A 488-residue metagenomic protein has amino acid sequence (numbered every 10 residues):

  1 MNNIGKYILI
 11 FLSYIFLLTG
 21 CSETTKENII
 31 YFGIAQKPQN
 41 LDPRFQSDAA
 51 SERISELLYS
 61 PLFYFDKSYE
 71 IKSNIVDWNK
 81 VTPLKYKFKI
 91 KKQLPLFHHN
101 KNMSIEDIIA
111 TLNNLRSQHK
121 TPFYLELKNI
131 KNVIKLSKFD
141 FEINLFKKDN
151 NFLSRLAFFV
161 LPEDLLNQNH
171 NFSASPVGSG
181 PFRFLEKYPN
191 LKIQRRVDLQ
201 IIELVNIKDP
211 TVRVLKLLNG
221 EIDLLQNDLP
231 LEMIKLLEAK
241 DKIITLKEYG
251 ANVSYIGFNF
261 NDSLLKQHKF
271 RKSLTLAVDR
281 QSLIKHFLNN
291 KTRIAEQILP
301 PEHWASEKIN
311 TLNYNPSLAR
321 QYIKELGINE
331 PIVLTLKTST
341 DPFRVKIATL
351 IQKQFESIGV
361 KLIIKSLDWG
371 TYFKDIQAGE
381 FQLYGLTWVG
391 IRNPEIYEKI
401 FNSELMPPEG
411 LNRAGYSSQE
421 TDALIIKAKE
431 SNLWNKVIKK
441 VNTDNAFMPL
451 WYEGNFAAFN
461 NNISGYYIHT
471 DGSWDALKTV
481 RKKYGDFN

Functional and structural regions predicted by a protein language model:
G33-P83, N113, V177: N-terminal lobe/hinge region of extracytoplasmic solute-binding protein
D77-H119, K216, L264: Aromatic- and charge-enriched surface segment that lines or borders ligand/interaction sites
K80-V81, K85-K89, P122-L166: Surface-exposed binding/hinge segments that line and control ligand-binding clefts or catalytic entry sites
N144-I201, D209-V212, S317, Q321 (+1 more regions): Gly/Pro-rich hinge or "lid" segments in bacterial periplasmic/extracellular proteins
N190-K235, K361: Ligand-site clamp/hinge motif
R196-L204, Q226-P316, S339, E409-Q419 (+1 more regions): Local pocket/hinge segments that shape ligand/substrate recognition
A277-S306, P342-Q352, Q377-N488: Detector for C-terminal structural segments
K324-G390: Ligand/substrate-recognition segments at binding pockets and active sites
